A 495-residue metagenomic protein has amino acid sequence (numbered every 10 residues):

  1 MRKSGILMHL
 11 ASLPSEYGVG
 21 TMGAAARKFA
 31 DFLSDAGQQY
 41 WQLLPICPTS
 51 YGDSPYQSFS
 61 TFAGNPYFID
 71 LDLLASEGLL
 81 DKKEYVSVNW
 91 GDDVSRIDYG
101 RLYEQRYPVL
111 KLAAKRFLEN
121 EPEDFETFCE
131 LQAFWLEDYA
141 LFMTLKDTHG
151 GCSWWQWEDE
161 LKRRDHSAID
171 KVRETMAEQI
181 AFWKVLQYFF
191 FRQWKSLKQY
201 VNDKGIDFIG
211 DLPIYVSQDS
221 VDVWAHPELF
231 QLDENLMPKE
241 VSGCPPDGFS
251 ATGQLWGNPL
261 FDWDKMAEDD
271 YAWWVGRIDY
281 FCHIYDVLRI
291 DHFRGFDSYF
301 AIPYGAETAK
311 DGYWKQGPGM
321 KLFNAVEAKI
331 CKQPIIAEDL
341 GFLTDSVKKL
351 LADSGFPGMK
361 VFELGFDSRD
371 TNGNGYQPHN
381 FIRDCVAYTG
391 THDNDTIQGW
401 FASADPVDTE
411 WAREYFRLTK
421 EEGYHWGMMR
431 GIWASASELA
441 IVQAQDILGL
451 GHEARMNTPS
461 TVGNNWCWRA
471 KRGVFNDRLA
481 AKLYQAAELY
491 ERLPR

Functional and structural regions predicted by a protein language model:
M1-A11, R27: N-terminal regions that are enriched for targeting/export leaders and immediately downstream pro/stem segments
H9, D53-Q187, F191, V216-I441 (+3 more regions): Alpha-amylase-like alpha-glycosidases and glucanotransferases acting on alpha-linked glucans and related
A24-T49, I284-Y285: Catalytic domains of carbohydrate-active enzymes, especially glycoside hydrolases
S34, W194-N202, E327, L351-A352: Surface-exposed amphipathic alpha-helices with a cationic face
D35, L161, A168, W468 (+3 more regions): Domain-scale activation on soluble regions of proteins
L44, D207-I209, P213, V287 (+1 more regions): Outer-envelope exported proteins of Gram-negative bacteria
W183-V216: Conserved, well-ordered alpha-helix/loop/beta-strand core segments that scaffold catalytic motifs
